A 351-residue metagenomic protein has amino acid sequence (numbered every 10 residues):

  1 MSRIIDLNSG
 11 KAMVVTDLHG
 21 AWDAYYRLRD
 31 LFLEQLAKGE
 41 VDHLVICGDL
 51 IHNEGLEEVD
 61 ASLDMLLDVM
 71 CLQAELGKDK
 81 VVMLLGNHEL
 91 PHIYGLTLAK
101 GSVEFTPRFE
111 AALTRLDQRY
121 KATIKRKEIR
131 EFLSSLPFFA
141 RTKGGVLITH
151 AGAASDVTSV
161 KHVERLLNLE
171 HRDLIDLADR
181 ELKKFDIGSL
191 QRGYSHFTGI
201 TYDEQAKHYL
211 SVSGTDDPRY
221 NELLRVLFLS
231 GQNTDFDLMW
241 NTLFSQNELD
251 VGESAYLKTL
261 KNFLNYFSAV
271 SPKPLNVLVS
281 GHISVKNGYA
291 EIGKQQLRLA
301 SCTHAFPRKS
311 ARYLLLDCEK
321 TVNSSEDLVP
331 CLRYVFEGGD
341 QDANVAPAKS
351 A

Functional and structural regions predicted by a protein language model:
M1-A351: Feature recognizes metal-dependent phosphohydrolase scaffolds
